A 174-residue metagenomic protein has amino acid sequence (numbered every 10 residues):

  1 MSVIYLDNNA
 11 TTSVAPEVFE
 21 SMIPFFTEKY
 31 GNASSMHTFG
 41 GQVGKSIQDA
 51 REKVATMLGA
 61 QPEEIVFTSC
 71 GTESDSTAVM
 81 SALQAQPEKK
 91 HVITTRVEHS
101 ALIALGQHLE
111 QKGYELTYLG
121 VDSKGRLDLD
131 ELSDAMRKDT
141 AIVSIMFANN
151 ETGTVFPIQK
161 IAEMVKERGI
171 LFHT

Functional and structural regions predicted by a protein language model:
M1-T174: Pyridoxal 5′-phosphate
